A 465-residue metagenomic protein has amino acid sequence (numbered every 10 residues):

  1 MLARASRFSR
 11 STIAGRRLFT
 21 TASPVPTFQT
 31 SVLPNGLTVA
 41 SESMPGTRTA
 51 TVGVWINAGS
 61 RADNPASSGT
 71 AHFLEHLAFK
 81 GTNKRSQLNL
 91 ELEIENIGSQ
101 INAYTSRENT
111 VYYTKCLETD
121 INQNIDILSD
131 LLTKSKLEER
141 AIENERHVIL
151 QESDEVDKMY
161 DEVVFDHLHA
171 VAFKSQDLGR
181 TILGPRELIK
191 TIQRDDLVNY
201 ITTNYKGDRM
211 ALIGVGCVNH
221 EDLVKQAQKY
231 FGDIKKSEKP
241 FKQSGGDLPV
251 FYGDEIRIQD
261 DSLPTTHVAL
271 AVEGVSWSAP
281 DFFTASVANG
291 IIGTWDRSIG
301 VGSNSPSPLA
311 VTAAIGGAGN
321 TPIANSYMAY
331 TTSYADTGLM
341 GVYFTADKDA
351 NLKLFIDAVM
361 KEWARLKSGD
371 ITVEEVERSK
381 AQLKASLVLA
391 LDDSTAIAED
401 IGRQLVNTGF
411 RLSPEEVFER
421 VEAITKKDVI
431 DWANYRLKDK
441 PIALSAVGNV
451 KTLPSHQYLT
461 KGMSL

Functional and structural regions predicted by a protein language model:
L2-A14, L18, V32, S43 (+6 more regions): Charge-rich, well-structured scaffold segments of protease-associated domains
L18-N35, S41: Short, Gly/Pro- and small/polar-rich lid/capping loops
V25-P26, Y252-I256: Short beta-strand-initiation
G46, T51-K115, T294-I323: M16/MPP (pitrilysin/insulinase) zinc-metallopeptidase core fold and M16-derived inactive scaffolds
T265, W277-G300: A conserved active-site cap/scaffold subdomain adjacent to cofactor or substrate pockets
